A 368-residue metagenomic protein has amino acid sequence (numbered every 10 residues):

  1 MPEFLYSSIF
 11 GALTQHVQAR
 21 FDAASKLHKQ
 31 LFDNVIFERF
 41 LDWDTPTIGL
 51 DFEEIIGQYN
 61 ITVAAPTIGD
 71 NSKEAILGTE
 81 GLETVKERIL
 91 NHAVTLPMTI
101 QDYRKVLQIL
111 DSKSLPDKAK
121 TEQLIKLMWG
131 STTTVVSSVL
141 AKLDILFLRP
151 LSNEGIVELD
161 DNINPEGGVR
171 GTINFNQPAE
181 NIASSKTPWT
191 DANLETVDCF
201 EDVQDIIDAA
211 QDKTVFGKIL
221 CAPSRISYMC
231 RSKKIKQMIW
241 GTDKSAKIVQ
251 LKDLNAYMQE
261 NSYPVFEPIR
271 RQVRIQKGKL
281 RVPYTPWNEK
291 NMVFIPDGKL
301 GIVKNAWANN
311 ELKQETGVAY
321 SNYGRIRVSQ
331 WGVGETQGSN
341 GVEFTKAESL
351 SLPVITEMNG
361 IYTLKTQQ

Functional and structural regions predicted by a protein language model:
M1-G49, V354-Q368: N-terminal alpha-helical "arm" segments
A23-K29, D111-K118, D161-V169, N193-L194 (+3 more regions): Intrinsically disordered, low-complexity coil segments
E38-K113: Assembly/oligomerization interface modules of large self-assembling protein complexes
G49-D51, K218-A222, V265-P268: A structural signal for short, well-ordered beta-strand segments and their strand-loop junctions that often border
E87-P178, D198-S224, G341-S349: Long, contiguous amphipathic alpha-helices that act as assembly "spine/axial" helices in icosahedral shell and virion
S185-E195: Surface-exposed cleft-lining segments at the edges of enzyme active sites
T196-S262: Ordered core of a single globular domain
K236-Q368: Sequence/fold signature of self-assembling virion shell proteins
